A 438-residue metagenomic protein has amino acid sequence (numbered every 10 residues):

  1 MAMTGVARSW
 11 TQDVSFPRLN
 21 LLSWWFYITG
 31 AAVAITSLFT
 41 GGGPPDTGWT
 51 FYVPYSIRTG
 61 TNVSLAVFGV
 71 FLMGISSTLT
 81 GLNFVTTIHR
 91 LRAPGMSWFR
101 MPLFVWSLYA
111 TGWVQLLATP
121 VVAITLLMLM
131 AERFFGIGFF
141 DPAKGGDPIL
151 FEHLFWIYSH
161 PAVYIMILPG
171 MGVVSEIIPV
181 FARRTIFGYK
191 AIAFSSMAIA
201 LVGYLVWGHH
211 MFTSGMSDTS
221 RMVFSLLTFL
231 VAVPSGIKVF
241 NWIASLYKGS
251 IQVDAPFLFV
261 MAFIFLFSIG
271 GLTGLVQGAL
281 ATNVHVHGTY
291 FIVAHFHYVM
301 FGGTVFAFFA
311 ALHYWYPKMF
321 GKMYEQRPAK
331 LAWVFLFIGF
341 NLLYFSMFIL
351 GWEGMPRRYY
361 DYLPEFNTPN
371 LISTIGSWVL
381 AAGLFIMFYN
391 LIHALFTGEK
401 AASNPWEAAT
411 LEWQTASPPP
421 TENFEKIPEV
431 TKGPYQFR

Functional and structural regions predicted by a protein language model:
M1-R438: Membrane-embedded and interfacial regions of multi-pass energy-transducing membrane proteins
